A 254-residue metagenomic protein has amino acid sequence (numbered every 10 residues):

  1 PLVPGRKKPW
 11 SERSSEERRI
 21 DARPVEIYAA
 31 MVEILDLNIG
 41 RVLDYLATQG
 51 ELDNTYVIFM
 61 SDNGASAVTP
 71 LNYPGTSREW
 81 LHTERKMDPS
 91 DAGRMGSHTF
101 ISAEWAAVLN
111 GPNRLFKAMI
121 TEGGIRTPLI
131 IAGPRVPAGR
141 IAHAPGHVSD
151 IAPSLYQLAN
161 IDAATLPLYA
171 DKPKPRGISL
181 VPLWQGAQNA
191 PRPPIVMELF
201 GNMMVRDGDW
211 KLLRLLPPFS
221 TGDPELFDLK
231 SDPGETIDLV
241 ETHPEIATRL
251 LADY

Functional and structural regions predicted by a protein language model:
P1, Y45-Q49, P70, P74 (+7 more regions): Structured segments of extracytoplasmic/periplasmic soluble domains in secreted or envelope-associated proteins
L2-D21, I151, Y156, R206-G208 (+2 more regions): Long, internal low-complexity/basic segments
G5-W10, I58-A67, M119-I120, K172 (+2 more regions): Short, solvent-exposed turn/loop segments enriched in Gly/Ser/Thr/Pro and often Arg
R19-A22, E26-D36, A142-G146, K174 (+1 more regions): Soluble non-cytosolic domains of exported or imported proteins
Y28, V32-L35, I39-V42, L46 (+4 more regions): Beta-strand elements within well-structured catalytic alpha/beta cores of enzymes that handle phosphate/sulfate esters
D36, G40-L43, N110, A152 (+3 more regions): Extracytoplasmic/secreted envelope proteins and their assembly/folding machinery, especially bacterial periplasmic
D44-A132: Histidine-centered active-site microenvironments of extracellular/periplasmic hydrolases and transferases
M95-G124, V136-A144, V148-K230: C-terminal cap/loop subdomain of S1 sulfatases and analogous C-terminal strand-loop tails that border
